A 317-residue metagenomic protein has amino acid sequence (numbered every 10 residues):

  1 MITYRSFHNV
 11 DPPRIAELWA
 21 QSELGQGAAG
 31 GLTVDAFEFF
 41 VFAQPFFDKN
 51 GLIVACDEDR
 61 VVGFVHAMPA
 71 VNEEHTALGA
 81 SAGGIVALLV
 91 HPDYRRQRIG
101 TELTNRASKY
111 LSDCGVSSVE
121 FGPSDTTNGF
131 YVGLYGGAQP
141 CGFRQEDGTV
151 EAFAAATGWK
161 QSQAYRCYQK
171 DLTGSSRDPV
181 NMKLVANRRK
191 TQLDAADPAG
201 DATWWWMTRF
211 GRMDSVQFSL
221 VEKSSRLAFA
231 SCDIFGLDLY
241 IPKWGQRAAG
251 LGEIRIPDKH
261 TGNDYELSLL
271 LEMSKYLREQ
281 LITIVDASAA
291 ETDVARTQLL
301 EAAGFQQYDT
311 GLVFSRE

Functional and structural regions predicted by a protein language model:
M1-V41, D48, L52-D57, V61 (+3 more regions): Short amphipathic alpha-helix that is part of the acyltransferase structural core
F42-D57, G63, T208-S219, K223-A228 (+2 more regions): A short helix-loop-beta-strand connector motif used in the catalytic cores of GNAT acetyltransferases and, in some
V61-A87, L134-E146, E151-A152, G236-A248: Conserved acyl-donor/pantetheine-binding loop and adjacent beta-alpha core of acyl/acetyltransferases and related
G63, Q163-A164, A228-A230, D309: A structural microfeature
N72, G122-S124, A138-L172, Q306-E317: Conserved catalytic-core motifs of GNAT/GCN5-like acyltransferases
I85-R95, P123-T126, G252-G262: A short, internal acetyl-CoA/4′-phosphopantetheine-binding micro-motif in the GNAT/acyltransferase core
V90, R96-K109, S118, G262-Y276 (+2 more regions): Conserved acetyl-CoA-binding loop-helix of GNAT-fold acetyltransferases
L111-G142, L277-A289: Conserved GNAT acetyl-CoA-binding A-motif
